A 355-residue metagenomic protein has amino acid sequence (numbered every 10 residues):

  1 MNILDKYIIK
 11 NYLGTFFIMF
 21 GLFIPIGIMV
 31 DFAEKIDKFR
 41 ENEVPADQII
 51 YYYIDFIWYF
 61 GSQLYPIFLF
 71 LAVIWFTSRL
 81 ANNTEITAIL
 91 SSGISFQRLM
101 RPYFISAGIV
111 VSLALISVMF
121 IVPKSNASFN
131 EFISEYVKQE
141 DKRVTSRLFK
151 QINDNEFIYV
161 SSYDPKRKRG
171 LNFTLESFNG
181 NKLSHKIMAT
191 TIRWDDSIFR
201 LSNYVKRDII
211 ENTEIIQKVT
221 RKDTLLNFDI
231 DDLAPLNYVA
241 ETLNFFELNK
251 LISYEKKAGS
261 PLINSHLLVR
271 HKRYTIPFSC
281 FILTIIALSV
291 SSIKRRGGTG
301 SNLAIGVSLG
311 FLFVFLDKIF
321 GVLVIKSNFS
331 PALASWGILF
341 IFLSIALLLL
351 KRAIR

Functional and structural regions predicted by a protein language model:
M1-D154, P165, I230-R355: Transmembrane alpha-helices
V137-K138, E214-I216: A short alpha->loop->secondary-structure connector
Q139-I209: USP/UBP deubiquitinase core
R207-I210, I216-K218: Short, surface-exposed, charged loop/turn segments at secondary-structure junctions
